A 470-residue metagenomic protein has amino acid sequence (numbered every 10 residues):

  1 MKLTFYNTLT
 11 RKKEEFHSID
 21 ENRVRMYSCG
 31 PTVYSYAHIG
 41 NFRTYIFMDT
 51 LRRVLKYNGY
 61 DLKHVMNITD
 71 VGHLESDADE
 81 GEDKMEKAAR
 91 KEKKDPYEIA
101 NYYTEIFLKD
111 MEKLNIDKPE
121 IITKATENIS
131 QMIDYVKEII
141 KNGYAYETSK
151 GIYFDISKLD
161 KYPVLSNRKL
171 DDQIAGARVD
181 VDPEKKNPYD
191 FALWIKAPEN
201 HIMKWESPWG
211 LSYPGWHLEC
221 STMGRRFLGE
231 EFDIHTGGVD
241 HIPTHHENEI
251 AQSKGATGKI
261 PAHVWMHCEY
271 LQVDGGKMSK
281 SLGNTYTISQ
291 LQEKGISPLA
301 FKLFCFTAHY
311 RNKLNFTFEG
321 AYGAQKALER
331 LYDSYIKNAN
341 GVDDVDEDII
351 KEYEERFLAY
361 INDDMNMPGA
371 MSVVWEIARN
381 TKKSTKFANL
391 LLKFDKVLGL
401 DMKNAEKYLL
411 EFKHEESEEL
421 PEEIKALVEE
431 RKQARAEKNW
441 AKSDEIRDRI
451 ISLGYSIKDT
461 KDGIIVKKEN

Functional and structural regions predicted by a protein language model:
M1-Y34, D49, K109, I129-K337: Alpha-helical recognition segments enriched in aromatics with Gly/Pro capping that present substrate-recognition
T10, I19-N115, D459-V466: N-terminal, positively charged nucleic-acid-binding surface of large information/translation enzymes
D61-K63, G143-S149, T381, S456-K458: Short, well-structured beta-strand/strand-turn elements
V65-V71, Y102-F107, D117-M132, K150-L159: Short, glycine/charge-rich beta-strand/loop segments that flank catalytic centers and engage negatively charged groups
K94-Y97, T104, L108-Q131, Y144 (+7 more regions): Non-catalytic interaction-recognition regions
K277-K280, N284-N470: Structural preference for alpha-helix termini/caps and helix-kink/transition segments
